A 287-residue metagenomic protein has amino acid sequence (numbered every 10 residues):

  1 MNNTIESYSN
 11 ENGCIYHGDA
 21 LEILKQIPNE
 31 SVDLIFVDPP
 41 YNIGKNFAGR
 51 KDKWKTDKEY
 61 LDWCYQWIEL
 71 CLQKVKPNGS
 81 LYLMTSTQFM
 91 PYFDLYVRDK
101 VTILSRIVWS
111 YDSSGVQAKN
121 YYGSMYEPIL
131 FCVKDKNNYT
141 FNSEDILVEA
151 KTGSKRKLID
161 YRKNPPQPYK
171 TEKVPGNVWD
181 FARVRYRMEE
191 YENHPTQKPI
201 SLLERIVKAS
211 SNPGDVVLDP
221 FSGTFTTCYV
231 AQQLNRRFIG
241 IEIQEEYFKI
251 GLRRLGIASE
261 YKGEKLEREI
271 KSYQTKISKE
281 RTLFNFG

Functional and structural regions predicted by a protein language model:
N2-K249, L283-G287: Core catalytic lobe of class I
K249-G287: PRPP-dependent phosphoribosyltransferase catalytic core
